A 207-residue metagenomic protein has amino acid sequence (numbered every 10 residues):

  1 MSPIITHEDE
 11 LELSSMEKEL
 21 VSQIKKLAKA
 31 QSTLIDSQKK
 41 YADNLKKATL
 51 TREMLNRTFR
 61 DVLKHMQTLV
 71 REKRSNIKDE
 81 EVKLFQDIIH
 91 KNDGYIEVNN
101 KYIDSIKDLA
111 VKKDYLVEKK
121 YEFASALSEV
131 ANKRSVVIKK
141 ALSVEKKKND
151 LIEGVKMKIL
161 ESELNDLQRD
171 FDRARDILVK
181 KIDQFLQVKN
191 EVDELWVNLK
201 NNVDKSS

Functional and structural regions predicted by a protein language model:
M1-S207: Short, low-to-moderate order helix/coil transition modules at the start of elongated helical scaffolds
